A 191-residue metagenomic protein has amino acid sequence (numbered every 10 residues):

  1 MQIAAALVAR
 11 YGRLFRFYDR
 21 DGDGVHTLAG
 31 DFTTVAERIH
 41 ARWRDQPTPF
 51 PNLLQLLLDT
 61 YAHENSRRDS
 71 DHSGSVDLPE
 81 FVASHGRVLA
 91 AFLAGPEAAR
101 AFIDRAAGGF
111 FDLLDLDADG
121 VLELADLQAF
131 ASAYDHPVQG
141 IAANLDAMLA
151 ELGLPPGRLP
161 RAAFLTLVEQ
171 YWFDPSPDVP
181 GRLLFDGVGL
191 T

Functional and structural regions predicted by a protein language model:
M1-A6, P47-L56, F92-F102: Short, motif-level signal for alpha-helix interfacial/capping segments enriched in acidic residues and aromatics/proline
I3-R10, L56, F102-I103, D119 (+1 more regions): Helix-boundary capping/turn motifs
A4-D23: Short terminal alpha-helical segments
A4-V8, P51-Q55, D71-H72, L154 (+1 more regions): Alpha-helical interaction segments
A9, G30, T34, D59 (+4 more regions): A generic alpha-helix surface/boundary motif
F17-D69, S75: N-terminal interaction modules that seed assembly of large macromolecular complexes
A62-G109, L113-L116, L124, A129-V138 (+1 more regions): EF-hand and EF-hand-like Ca2+-sensor regions
